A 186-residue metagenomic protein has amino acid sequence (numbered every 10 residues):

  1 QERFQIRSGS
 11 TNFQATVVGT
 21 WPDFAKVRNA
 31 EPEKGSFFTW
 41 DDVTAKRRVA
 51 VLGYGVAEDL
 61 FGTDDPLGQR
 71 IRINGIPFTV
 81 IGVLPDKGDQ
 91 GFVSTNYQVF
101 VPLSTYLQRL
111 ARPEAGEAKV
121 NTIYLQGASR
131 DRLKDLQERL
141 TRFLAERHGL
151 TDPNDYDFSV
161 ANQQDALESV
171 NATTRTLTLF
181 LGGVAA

Functional and structural regions predicted by a protein language model:
Q1-R3, K119: Membrane-proximal extracellular/periplasmic loop immediately following the first transmembrane helix
F4-S8, G88-F92, E168-V170: A short acidic, helix-capping loop that chelates divalent metal ions and anchors anionic groups
R7-T11, N74-I76: Short strand-coil-strand connectors
G9-F13, T44-A45: A short, glycine/Asx- and small/polar-enriched loop/turn that sits immediately N-terminal to a beta-strand
F13, K119-I123, Y156: Short amphipathic alpha-helical segments
V18, P22-W40, K46-T151: Mid-to-C-terminal secondary-structure elements that act as membrane-proximal/extracytoplasmic interface segments
Y124, R132-K134, L140, T151-G183: Peri-transmembrane interface segments
